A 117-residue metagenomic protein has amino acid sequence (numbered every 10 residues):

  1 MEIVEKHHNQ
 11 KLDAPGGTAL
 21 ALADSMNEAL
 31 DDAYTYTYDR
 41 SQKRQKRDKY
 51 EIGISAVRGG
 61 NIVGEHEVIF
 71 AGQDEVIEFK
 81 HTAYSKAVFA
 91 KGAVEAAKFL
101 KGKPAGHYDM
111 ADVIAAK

Functional and structural regions predicted by a protein language model:
E2-K117: C-terminal substrate-binding/catalytic lobe of Rossmann-fold NAD(P)-dependent oxidoreductases
